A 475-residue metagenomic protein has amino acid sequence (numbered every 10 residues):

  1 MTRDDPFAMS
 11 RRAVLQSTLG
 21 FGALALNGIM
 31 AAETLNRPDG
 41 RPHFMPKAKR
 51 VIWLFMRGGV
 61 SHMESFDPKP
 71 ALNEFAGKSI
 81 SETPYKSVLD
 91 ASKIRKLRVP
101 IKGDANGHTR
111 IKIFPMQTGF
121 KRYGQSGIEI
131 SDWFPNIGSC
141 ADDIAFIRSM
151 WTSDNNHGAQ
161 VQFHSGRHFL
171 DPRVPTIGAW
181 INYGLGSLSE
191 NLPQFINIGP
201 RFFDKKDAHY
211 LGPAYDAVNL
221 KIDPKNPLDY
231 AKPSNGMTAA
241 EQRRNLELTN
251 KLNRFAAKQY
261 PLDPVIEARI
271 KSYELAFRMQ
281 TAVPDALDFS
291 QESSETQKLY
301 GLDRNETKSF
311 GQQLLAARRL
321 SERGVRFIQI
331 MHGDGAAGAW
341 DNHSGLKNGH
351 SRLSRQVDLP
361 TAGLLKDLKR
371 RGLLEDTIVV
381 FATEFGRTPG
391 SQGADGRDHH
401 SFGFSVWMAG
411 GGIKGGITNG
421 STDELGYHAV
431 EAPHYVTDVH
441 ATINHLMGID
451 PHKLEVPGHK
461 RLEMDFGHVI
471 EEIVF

Functional and structural regions predicted by a protein language model:
M1-F475: Ligand-binding pockets and gating/stacking loops
